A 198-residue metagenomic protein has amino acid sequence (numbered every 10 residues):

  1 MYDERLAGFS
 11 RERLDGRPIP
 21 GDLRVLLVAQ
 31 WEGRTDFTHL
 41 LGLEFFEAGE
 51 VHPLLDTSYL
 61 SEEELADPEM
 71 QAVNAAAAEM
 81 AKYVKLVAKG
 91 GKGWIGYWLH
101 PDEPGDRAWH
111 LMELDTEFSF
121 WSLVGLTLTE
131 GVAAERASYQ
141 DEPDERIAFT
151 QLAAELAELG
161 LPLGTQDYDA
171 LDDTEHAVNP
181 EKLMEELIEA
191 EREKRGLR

Functional and structural regions predicted by a protein language model:
M1-P101, T165-R198: A surface-exposed partner-binding patch
F37, L65, H100-P104, D115 (+4 more regions): A generic structural signal for solvent-exposed, polar alpha-helical segments
G105-A148: Compact, glycine/acidic-enriched structural inserts
A137-L171: An amphipathic alpha-helical core segment
